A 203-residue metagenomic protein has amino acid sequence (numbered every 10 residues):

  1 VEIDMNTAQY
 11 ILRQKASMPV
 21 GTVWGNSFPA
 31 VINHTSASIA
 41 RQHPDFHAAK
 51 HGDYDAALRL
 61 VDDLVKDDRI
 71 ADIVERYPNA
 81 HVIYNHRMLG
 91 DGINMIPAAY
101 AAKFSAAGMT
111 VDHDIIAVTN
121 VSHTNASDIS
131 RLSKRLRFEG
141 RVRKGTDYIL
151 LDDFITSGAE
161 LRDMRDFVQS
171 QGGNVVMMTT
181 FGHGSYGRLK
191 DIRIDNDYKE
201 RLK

Functional and structural regions predicted by a protein language model:
E2-I39, D163-K203: PRPP-dependent phosphoribosyltransferase catalytic core
T7-H81: Glycine-rich short-loop/terminal segments
P78-G90: Short glycine-rich phosphate-binding loop at a beta-alpha junction
A80-H81, D147-I149: Structural motif
I93, P97-S105, L161: Short, highly selective alpha-helical patches that border small-molecule cofactor pockets in redox/cofactor-processing
A101-A107, R141-R143, R165-G173: Short, surface-exposed basic-aromatic patches at helix termini and helix-loop junctions that form
G108-Y148: Short, glycine/charge-rich flexible loops or terminal/linker lids adjacent to PRPP-binding catalytic cores
L151-V168: A phosphate-binding catalytic loop at a beta-strand-loop-alpha-helix junction that coordinates phosphoryl groups
